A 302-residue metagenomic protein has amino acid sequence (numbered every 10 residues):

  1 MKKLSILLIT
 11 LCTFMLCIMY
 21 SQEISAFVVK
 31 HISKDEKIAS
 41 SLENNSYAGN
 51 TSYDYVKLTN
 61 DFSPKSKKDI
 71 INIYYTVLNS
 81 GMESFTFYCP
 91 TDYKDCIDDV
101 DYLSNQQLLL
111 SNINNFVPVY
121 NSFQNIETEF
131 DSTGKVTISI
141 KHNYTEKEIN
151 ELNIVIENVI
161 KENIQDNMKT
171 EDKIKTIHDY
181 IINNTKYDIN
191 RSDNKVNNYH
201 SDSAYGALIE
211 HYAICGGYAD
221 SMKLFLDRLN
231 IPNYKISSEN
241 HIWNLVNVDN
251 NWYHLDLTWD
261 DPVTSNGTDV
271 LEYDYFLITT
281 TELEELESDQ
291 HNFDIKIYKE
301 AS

Functional and structural regions predicted by a protein language model:
K2-A26: Sec-dependent N-terminal signal peptides of Gram-positive bacterial secreted proteins and lipoproteins
C17, S21-T137: Intrinsically disordered, low-complexity N-terminal segments that are enriched in acidic
V77, N266-S302: Alpha-helical and coiled-coil interaction segments, frequently adjacent to or embedded within charge-biased
G134-E146: Short, structured interface segments
T145-A207: Secondary-structure boundary elements
L152, K173, I214, Y218 (+1 more regions): Hydrophobic (often cysteine-bearing) scaffold residues that line and stabilize catalytic clefts of nucleotide/cofactor
A204-G217: A short, highly charged nucleic-acid-interacting micro-segment common to nuclease and nuclease-linked defense proteins
G216-L283: Hydrophobic/aromatic-rich core segments of domains that either
